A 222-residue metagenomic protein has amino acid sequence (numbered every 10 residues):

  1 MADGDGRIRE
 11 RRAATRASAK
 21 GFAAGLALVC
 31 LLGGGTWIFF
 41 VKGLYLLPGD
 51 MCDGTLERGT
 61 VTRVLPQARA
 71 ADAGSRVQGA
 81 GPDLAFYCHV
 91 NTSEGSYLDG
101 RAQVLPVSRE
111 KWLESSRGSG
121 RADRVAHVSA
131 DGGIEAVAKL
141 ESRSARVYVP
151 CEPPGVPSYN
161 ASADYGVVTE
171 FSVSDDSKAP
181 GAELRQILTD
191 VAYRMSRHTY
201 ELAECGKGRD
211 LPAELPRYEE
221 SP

Functional and structural regions predicted by a protein language model:
A2-R9, L56-T62: Long, low-complexity intrinsically disordered regions enriched in Ser/Thr, Asp/Glu, Pro/Gly
G6-V41: Hydrophobic membrane-insertion alpha-helices, especially the h-region of bacterial N-terminal signal peptides
F40-R197, E201, G208-P222: A small/polar (G/S/T-enriched), proline-flanked helix-loop surface module common in exported/cell-envelope proteins
